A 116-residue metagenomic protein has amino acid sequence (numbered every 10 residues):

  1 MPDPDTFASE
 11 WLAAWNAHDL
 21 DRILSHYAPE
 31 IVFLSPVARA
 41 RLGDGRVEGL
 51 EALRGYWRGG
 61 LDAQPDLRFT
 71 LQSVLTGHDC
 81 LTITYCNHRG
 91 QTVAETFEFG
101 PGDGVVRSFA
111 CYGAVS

Functional and structural regions predicted by a protein language model:
M1, L12, A38-G43, I83: Short, charged low-complexity linear motifs
M1-S25, P29: Short, low-complexity N-terminal intrinsically disordered segments enriched in polar/charged residues
F7, D19, Y56-W57, V93: Hydrophobic alpha-helical segments typical of transmembrane helices and their membrane-interface/capping positions
W11, I23-L24, I31, G49 (+4 more regions): Hydrophobic pocket/interface hotspot
R22, A28-Q72, G77: A solvent-exposed, acidic/Ser-Thr-rich amphipathic alpha-helical stretch
R58-S116: A beta-strand edge to alpha-helix "cap/lid" segment located at domain peripheries
